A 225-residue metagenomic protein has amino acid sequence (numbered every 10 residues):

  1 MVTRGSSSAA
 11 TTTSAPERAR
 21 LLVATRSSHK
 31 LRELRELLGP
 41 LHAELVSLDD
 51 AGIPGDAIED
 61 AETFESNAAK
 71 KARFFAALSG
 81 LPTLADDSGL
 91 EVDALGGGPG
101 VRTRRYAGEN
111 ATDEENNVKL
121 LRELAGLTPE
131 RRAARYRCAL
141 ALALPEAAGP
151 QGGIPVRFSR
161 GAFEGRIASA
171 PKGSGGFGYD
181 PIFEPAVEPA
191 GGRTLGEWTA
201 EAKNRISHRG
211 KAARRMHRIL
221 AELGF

Functional and structural regions predicted by a protein language model:
V2-G5, T13-L22, R26-F225: Anionic-ligand binding patches
